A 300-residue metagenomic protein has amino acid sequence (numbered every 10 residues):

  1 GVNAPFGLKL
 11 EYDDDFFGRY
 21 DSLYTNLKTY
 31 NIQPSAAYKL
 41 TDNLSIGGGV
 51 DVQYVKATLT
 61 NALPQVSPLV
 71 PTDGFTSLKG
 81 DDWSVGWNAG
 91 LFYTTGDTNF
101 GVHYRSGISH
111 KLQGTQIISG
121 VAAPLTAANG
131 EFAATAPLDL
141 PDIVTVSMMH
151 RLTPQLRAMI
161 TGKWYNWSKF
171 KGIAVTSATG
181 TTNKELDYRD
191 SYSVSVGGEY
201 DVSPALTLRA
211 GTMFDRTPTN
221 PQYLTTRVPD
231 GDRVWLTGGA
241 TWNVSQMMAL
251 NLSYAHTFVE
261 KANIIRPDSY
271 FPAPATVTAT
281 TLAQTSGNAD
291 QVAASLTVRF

Functional and structural regions predicted by a protein language model:
G1-F300: Outer-membrane beta-barrel porins/channels
